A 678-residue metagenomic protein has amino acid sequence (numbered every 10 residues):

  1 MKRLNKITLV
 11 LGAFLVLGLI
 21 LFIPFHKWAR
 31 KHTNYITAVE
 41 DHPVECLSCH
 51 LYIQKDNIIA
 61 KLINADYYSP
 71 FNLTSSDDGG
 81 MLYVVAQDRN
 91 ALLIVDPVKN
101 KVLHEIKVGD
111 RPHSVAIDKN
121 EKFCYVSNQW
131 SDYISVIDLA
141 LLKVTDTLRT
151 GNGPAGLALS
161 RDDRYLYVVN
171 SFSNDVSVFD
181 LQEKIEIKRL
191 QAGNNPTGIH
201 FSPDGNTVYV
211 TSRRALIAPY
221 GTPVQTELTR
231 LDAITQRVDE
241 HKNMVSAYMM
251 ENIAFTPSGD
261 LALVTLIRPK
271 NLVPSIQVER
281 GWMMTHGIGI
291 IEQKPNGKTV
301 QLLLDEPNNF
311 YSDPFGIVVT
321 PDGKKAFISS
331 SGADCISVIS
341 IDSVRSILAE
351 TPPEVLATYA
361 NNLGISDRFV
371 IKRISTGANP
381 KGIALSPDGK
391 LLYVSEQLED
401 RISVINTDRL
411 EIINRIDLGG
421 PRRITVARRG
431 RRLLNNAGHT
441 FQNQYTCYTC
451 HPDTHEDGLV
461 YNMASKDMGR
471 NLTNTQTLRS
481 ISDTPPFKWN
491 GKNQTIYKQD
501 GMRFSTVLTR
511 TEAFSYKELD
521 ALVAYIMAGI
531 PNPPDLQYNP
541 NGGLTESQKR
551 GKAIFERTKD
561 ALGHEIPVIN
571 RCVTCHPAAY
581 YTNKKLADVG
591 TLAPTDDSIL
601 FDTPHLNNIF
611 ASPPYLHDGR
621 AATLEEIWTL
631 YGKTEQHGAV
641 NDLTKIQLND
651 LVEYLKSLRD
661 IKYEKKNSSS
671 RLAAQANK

Functional and structural regions predicted by a protein language model:
L4-T8, F14-P70, T74, T285 (+6 more regions): Short sequence/structural segments immediately N-terminal
P43, R89, S131, S173-D175 (+6 more regions): A detector of repeated loop/turn-to-beta-strand junctions in beta-rich toroidal repeat architectures
I63-D66, E105-V108, T147-G151, R189-A192 (+4 more regions): Surface loop/turn motifs at the tips and blade-to-blade linkers of beta-strand repeat domains
Y67, N72, T211, A215 (+5 more regions): Periplasmic c-type cytochrome electron-transfer domains
D77-D78, K119-E121, R161-D162, P203-D204 (+3 more regions): Residue-level detector of Asp-centered blade-edge/turn motifs that repeat once per structural unit in beta-propeller
D96-N100, D138-L142, D180-K184, D232-Q236 (+3 more regions): Short loop/turn segments that connect beta-strands within beta-propeller blades
